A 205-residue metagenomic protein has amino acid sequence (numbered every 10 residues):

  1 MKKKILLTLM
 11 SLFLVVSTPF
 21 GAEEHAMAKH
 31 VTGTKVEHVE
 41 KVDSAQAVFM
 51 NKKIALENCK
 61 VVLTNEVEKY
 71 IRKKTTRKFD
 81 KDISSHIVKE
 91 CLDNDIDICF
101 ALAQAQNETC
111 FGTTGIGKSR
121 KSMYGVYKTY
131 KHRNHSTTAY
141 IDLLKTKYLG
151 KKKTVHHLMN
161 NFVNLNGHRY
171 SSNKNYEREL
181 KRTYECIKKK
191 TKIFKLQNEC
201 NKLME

Functional and structural regions predicted by a protein language model:
K2-F100, N107-E205: Catalytic cores of secreted/periplasmic lytic hydrolases that degrade extracellular macromolecules
